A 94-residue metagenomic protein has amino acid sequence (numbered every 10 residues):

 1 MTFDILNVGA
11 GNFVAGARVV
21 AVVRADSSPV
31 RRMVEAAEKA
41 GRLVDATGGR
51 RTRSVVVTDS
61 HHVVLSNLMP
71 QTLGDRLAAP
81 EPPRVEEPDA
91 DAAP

Functional and structural regions predicted by a protein language model:
M1-P94: Eukaryotic intrinsically disordered, low-complexity regulatory linkers and tails enriched in Ser/Thr/Pro
